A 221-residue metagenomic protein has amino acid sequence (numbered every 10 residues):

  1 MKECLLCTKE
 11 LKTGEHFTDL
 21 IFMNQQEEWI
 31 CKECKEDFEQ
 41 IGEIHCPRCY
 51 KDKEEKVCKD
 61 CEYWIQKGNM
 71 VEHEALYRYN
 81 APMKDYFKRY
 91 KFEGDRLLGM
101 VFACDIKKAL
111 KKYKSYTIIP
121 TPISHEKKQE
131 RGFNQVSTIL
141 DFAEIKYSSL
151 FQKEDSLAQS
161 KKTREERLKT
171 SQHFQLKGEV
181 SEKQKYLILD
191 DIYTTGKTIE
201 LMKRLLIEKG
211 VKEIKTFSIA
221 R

Functional and structural regions predicted by a protein language model:
M1-R221: Glycine-rich phosphate/pyrophosphate-handling loop used in enzymes and phosphotransfer proteins
